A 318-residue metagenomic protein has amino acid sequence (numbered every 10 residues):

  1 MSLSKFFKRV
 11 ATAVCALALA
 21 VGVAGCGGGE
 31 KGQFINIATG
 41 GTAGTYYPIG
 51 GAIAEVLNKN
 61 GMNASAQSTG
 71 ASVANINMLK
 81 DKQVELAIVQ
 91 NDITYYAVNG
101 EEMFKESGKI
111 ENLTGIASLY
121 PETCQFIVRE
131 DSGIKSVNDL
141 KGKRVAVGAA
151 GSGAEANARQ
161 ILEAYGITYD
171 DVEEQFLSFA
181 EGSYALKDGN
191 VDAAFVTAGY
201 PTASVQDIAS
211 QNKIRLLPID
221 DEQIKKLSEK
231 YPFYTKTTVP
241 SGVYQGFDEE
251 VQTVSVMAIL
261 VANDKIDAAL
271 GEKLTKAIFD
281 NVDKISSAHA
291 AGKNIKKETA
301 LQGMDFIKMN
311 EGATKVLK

Functional and structural regions predicted by a protein language model:
S2-V14: Bacterial N-terminal signal peptides that target proteins for export
V21-G25: C-terminal motif of bacterial Sec signal peptides marking the signal peptidase cleavage site
G27-G29: Bacterial signal peptide processing site
G32-N60, A64, S118, E122-D188 (+2 more regions): Bilobed "Venus flytrap"/periplasmic-binding protein-like clamshell domains and structurally analogous long
I35, K59, L177, E181 (+4 more regions): An extracytoplasmic/periplasmic, membrane-proximal ligand-sensing/linker region
N91-I93, G100-F104, S132, T168-L260 (+1 more regions): Pocket-lining segment of extracytoplasmic ligand-binding domains
K105-L119, C124, V243-Q252: A structural signal for short loop-to-beta-strand junctions that line the ligand-binding cleft of periplasmic/secreted
K143-Q160, F233-D305: Ligand-binding clefts/hinges and TM-proximal coupling segments of bilobed small-molecule sensing domains
